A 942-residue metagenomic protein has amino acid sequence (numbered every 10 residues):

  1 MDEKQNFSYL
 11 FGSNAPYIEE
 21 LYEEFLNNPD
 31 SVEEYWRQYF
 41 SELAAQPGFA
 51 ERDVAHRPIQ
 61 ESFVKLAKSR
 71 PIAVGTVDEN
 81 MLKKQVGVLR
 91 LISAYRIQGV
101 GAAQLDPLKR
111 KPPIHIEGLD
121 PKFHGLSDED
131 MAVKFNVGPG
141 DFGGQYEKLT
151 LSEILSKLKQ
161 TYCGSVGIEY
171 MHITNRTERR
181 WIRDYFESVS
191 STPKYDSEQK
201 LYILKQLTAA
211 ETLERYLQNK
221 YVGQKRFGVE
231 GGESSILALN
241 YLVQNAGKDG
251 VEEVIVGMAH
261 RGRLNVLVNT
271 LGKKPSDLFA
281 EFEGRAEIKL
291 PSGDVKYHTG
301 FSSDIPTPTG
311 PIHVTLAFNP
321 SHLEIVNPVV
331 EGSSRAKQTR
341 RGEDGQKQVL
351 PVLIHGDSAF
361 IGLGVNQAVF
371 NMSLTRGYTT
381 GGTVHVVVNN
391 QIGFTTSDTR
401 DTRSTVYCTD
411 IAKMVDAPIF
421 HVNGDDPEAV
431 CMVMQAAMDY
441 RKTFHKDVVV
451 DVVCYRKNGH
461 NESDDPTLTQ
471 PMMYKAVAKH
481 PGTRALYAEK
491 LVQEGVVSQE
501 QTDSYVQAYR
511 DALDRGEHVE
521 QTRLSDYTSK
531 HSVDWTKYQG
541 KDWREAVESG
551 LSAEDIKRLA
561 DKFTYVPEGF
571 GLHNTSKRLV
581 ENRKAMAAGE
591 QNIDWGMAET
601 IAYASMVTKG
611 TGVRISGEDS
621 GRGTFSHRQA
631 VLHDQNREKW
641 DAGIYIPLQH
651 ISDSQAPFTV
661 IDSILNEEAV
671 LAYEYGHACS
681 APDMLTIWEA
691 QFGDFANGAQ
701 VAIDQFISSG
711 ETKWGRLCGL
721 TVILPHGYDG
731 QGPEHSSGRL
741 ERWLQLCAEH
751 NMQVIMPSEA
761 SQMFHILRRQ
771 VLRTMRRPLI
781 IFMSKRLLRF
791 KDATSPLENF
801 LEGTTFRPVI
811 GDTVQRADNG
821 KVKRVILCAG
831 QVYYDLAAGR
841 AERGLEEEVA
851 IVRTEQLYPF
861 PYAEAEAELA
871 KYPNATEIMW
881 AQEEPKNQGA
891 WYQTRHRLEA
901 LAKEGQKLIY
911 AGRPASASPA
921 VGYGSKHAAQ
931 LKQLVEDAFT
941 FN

Functional and structural regions predicted by a protein language model:
D2-A50: Subset of Sec-pathway N-terminal targeting signals
Y9-G12, E79, R226-E233, H313-E324 (+13 more regions): Alpha-helix capping and helix-loop boundary segments enriched in small/acidic/polar residues
L43-S235, V251: Extended, charge-enriched "interface" segments that sit outside catalytic cores
K83-S93, V100-N136, S156, T177 (+3 more regions): Flexible, glycine-rich loop/tail regions that form catalytic "lids" or insertion modules at the edges of active sites
S191-L213, F279-E331, R335-G342, T774-L845: Active-site cores of enzymes that catalyze phosphoryl transfer or operate on phosphate-rich substrates
Y216-S276, V580, I593-G612: Active-site pocket-lining segments that scaffold enzyme catalytic pockets across diverse folds
E252-D416, F420, F625-A681: Cofactor-binding active-site loop characterized by glycine-rich and histidine/acidic residues
T395-T405, K413-V449, V453-G459, T467: Conserved phosphate-handling catalytic cores of large alpha/beta enzymes
